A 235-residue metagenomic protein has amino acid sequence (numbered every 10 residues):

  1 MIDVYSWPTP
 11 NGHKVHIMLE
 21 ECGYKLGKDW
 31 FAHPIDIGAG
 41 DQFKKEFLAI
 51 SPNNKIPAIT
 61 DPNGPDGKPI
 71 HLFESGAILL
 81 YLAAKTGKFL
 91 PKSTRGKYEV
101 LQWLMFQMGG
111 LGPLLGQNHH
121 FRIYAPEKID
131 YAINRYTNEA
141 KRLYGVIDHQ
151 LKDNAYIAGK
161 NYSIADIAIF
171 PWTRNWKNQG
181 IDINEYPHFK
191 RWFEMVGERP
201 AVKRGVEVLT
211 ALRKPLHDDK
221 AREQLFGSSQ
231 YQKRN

Functional and structural regions predicted by a protein language model:
M1-N134, N138, D148, E223 (+1 more regions): GST-like domain detector, emphasizing the conserved glutathione-binding G-site in the N-terminal thioredoxin-like
D36, I164, L209-L212: Short, solvent-exposed turn/loop segments enriched in Gly/Ser/Thr/Pro and often Arg
F73, R95, N184-H188, R204: Alpha-helix N-cap and coil->helix boundary residues
A77, P200-A201: Alpha-helix/helix-capping structural signal
A83, W172-T173, V206: Active-site-flanking alpha-helical
L104-P200: GST-like fold's C-terminal all-alpha helical module
L209-N235: Acidic/histidine-enriched, glycine/proline-rich intrinsically disordered or flexible terminal extensions
